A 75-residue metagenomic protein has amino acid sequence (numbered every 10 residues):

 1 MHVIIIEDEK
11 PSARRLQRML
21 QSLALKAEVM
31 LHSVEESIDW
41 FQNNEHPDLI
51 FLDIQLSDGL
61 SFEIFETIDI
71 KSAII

Functional and structural regions predicted by a protein language model:
M1-V3: Extreme N-terminal starter segment of soluble prokaryotic enzymes
E7: Conserved acidic carboxylate
K10-H32: Two-component/phosphorelay signaling modules centered on CheY-like receiver
Q17, M30-L49: Acidic, metal-coordinating helix/loop segments flanking the phosphotransfer/catalytic sites of two-component signaling
I50, I74: Receiver (REC) domain switch-region micro-motif
D53: Active-site residues of response regulator receiver
S57: The feature encodes the CheY-like receiver
S61-S72: Short amphipathic alpha-helix used as the core "switch/output" element in two-component signaling
